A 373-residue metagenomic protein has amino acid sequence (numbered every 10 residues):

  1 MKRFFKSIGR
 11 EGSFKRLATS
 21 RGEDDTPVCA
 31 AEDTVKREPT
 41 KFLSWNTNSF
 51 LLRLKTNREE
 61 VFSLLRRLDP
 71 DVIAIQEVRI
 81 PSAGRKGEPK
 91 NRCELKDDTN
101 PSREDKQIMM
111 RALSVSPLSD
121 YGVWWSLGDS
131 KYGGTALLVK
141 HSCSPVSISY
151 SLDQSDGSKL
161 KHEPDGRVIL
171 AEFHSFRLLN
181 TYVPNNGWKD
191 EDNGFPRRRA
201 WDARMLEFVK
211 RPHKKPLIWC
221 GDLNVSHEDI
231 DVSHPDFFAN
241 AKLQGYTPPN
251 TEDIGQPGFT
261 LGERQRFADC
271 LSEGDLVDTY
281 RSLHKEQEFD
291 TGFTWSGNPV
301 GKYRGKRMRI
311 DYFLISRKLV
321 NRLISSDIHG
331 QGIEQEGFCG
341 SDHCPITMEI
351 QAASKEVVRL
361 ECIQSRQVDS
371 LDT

Functional and structural regions predicted by a protein language model:
M1-L118, G122-G134, A353-T373: N-terminal, active-site-proximal structural segment of metallo-dependent hydrolase catalytic domains
R3-D24, I148-S149, E228-T373: Metal-dependent phosphoester-hydrolase catalytic domains
A31-E32, V61-L68, R167-S175, A203-K215: Short amphipathic alpha-helices and their capping/turn segments at secondary-structure boundaries
T34-F42, P164-P184: Beta-strand-turn-beta hairpins that frame and shape the catalytic cleft of phosphate-ester-processing enzymes
F42-T47, L64-K86, D97-P101, L178 (+5 more regions): Active-site beta-strand/loop signature of hydrolases that rely on acidic residues for catalysis
S49, L152-L160, V183-D202, L206 (+1 more regions): Surface-exposed cleft-lining segments at the edges of enzyme active sites
R53-E60, P101-D105, E163, P196-M205 (+2 more regions): Soluble or luminal CAZymes and related metallo-dependent hydrolases
N57-E59, S116-W125, S147-I169, F195-R204 (+1 more regions): Short acidic (Asp/Glu) patches
